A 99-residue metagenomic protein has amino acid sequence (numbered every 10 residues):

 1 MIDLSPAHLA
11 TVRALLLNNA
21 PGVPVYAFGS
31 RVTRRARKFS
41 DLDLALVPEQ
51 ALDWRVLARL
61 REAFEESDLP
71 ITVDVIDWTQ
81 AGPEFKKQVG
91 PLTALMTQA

Functional and structural regions predicted by a protein language model:
M1-P24, V32-K38, V47-A99: Catalytic core of pol beta-like nucleotidyltransferases
